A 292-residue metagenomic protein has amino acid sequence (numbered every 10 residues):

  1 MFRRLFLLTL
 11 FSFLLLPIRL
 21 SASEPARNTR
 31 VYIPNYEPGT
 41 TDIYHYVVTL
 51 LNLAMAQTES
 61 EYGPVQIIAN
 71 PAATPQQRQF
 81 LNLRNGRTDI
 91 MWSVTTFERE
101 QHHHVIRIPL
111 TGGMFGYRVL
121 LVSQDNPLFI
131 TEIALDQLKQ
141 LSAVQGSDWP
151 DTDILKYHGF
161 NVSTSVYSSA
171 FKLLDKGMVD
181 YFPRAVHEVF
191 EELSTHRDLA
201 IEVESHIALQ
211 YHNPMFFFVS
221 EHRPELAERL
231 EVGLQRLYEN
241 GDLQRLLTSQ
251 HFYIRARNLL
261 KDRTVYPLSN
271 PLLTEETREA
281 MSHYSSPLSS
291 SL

Functional and structural regions predicted by a protein language model:
F6-L7: N-terminal export leaders
E24-H102, L230: Extracytoplasmic small-molecule ligand-binding "clamshell" domains of the periplasmic binding protein/Venus flytrap
A26-Y44, T131-D148, Y181: Short loop->beta-strand "edge-of-pocket" segments that line small-molecule binding or catalytic clefts across diverse
I33-E37, G113-V119, S123-Q124, S194-E231 (+2 more regions): Periplasmic-binding protein-like
A69-T88, Y157-H158, S168-H187, H196: Short helices/loops that flank or line small-molecule/ion binding pockets
N82-R84, M91-H103, F182-I201, A208: A ligand-binding cleft/hinge motif common to bilobed small-molecule-binding domains
L110-D153: A conserved helix-loop-strand patch within extracytoplasmic ligand-binding domains of the periplasmic binding
G146-H158, L234-L292: Ligand-binding clefts/hinges and TM-proximal coupling segments of bilobed small-molecule sensing domains
